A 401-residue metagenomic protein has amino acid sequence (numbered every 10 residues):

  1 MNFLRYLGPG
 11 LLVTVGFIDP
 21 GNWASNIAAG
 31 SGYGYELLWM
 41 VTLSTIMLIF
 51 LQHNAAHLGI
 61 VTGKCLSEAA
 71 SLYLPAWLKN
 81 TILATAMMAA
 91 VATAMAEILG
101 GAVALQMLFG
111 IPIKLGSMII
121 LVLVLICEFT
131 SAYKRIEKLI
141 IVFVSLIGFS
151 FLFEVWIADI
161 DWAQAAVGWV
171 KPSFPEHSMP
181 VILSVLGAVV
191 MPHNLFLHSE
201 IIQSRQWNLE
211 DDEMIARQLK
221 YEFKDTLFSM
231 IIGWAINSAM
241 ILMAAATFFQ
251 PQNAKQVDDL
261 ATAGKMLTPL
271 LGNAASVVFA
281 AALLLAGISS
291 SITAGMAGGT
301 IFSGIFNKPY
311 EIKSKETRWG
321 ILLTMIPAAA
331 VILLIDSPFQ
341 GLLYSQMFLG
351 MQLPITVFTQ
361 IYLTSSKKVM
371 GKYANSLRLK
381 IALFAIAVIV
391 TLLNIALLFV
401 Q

Functional and structural regions predicted by a protein language model:
M1-G21, A76-W77, V181, R217-Y221: Membrane-interface "cap" regions at the ends of multi-pass membrane proteins
V13, M40-L72, T81-A89: Juxtamembrane transmembrane-helix boundary signature
S25-G30, H53-L78, V103, P251-T268 (+2 more regions): Flexible loop linkers connecting adjacent transmembrane helices in multi-pass alpha-helical membrane transporters
M47-A55, W77-E97, A102-A132, G187-A188 (+1 more regions): Helix-loop-helix module between adjacent transmembrane segments
M47-V61, I202-Q206, D211, I231-T262: Extracellular/periplasmic helix-exit of transmembrane alpha-helices
A76-W77, K114-S117, F228, I288 (+1 more regions): Loop-to-transmembrane helix boundary motifs in multi-pass membrane proteins
V144-K171, L186-I202, T359-K368, L393-Q401: Hydrophobic alpha-helical segments and their helix-loop junctions in multi-pass secondary transporters
Q164, F174-P180, T356-Y362, G371 (+1 more regions): A generic transmembrane alpha-helix motif of multi-pass inner-membrane proteins
